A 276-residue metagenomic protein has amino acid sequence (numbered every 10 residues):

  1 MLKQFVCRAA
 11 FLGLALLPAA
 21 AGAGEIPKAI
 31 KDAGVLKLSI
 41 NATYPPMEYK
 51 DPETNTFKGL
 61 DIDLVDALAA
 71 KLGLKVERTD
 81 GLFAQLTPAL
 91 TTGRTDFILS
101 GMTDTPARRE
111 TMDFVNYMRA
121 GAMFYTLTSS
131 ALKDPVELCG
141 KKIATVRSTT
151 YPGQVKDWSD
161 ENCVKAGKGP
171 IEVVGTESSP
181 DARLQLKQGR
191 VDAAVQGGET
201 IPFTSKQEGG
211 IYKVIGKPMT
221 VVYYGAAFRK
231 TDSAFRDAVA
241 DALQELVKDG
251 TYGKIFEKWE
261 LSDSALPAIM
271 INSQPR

Functional and structural regions predicted by a protein language model:
G34-L60: Short glycine-rich His-centered loop
L36-K37, G73-K75, T91-S100, K142 (+2 more regions): Alpha-to-beta junction loops
A42, M118-T126, K206-Q244, S262-R276: Periplasmic-binding protein-like
I62, E77-P88, G169-L184, T220-V222: Short helix-initiation/N-cap motifs at beta->coil->alpha
I62-K71, L132, V136-T150, G225-D263: Extended ligand-binding regions for polar small-molecule ligands
D66-G73, Y151-G175, S205-G209: Ligand-binding cleft/hinge of the Venus flytrap
A70, K75-E137: Acidic, polar ligand-binding/catalytic clefts
A84, M102-R109, Q154-S159, K187-V221 (+1 more regions): A ligand-binding cleft/hinge motif common to bilobed small-molecule-binding domains
